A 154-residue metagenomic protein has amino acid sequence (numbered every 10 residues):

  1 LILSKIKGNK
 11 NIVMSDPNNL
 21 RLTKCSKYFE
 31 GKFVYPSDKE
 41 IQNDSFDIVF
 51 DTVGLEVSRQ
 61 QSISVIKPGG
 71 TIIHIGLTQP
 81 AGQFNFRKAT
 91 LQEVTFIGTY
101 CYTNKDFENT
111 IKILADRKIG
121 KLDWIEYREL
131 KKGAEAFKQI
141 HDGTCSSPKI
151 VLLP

Functional and structural regions predicted by a protein language model:
L1-S37: Mid-domain Rossmann-like dinucleotide-binding core that forms the NAD(H)/NADP(H) cofactor-binding site
K10-V13, D47, T95-F96: Short active-site oxyanion
S15-P17, T52, Y100: N-terminal Rossmann-fold cofactor-binding loop
D16, N104, E108-P154: C-terminal hydrophobic helical "lid"/dimerization subdomain of Rossmann-like NAD(P)H-dependent oxidoreductases
S37-I41, V57-S58, F84, K132-A136: Short acidic active-site motifs
E40-V49: A short acidic, Gly/Pro-enriched loop at the edge of an enzyme's catalytic core that lines a small-molecule cofactor
V49-F50, I73: N-terminal Rossmann-like NAD(P) cofactor-binding module of classical short-chain dehydrogenase/reductase
E56-K118, L153-P154: Glycine-rich phosphate-binding loop and adjacent beta-alpha segment of Rossmann(oid) nucleotide-cofactor-binding
